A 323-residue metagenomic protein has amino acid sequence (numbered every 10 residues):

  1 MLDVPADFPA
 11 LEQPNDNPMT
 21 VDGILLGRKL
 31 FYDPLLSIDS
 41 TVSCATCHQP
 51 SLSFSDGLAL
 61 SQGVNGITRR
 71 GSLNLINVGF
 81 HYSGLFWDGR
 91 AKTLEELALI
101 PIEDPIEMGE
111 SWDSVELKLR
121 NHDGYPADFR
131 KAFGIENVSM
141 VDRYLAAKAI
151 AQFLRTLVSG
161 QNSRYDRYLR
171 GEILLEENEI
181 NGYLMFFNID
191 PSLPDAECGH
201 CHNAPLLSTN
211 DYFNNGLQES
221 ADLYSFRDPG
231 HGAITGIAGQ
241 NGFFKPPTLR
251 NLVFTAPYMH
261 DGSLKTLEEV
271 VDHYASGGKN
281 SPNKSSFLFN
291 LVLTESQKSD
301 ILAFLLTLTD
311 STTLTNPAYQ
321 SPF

Functional and structural regions predicted by a protein language model:
M1-I100, S163-K265, E269-A275, K279-P282 (+1 more regions): Short glycine/threonine-rich turn/loop motifs
Q13-D16, D33, H81, E103-P105 (+3 more regions): Second-shell loop/turn segments in exported
D104-E107, G277: Compositionally biased, low-complexity linear motifs
W112-K131, I135-G160, V253, S263-F323: C-terminal capping alpha-helices of c-type cytochrome domains
